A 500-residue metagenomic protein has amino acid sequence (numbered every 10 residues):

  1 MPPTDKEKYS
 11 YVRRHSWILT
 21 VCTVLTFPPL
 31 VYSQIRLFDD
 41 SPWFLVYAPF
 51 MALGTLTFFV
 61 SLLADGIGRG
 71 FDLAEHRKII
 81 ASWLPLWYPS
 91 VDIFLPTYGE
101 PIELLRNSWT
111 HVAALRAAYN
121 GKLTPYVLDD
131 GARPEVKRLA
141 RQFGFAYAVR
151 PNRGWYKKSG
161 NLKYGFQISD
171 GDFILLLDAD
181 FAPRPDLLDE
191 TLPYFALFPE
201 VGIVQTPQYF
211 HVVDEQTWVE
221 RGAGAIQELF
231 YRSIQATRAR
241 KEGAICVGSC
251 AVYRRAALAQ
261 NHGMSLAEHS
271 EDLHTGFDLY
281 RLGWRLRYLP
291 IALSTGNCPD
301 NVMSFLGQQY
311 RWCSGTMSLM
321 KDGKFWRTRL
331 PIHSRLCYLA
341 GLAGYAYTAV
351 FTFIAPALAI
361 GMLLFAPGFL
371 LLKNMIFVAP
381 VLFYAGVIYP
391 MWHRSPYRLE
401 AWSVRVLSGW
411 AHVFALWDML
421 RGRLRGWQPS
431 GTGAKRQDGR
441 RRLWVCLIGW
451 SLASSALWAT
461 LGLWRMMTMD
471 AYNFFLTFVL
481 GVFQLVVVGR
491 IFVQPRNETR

Functional and structural regions predicted by a protein language model:
M1-P85, A140, T348, M466-R500: N-terminal membrane-anchoring/stem segments of glycan-assembly enzymes
P89-F94, T124, H274: Cell-envelope/extracellular polymer assembly enzymes that use nucleotide-activated donors
S108-K122: Short, acidic, metal-binding catalytic loop of nucleotide-sugar glycosyltransferases
L128-V136, N152-R153: A conserved acidic beta->alpha catalytic loop
V149-F173, P185-H269, Y280-R281, V302-A340: Long helical/loop segments within the catalytic core of UDP-sugar-dependent glycosyltransferases, especially the large
D178-A182, L279: The conserved acidic donor/metal-binding loop of glycosyltransferases
A267, G276-S294: Catalytic donor-sugar/metal-binding loop of nucleotide-sugar-dependent glycosyltransferases
P396-S430: Membrane-proximal soluble regions of multi-pass membrane proteins
